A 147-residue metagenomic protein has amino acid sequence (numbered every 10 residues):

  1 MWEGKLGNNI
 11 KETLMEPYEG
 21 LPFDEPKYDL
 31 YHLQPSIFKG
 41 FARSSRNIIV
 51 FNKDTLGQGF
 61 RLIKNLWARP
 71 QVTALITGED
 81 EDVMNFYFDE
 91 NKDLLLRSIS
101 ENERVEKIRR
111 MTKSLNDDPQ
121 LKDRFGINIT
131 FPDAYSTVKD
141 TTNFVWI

Functional and structural regions predicted by a protein language model:
M1-I147: N-terminal targeting sequences that direct proteins away from the cytosol to non-cytosolic compartments
